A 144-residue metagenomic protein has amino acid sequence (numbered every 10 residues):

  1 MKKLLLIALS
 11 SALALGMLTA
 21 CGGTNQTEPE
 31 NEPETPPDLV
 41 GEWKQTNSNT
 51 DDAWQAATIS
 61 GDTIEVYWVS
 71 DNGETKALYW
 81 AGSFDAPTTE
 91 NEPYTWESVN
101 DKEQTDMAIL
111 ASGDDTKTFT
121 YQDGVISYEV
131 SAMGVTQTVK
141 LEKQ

Functional and structural regions predicted by a protein language model:
M1-L4: Positively charged n-region of N-terminal signal peptides that target proteins for export
S11-A12: Repetitive helical segments and hydrophobic/amphipathic motifs
G16-A20: C-terminal motif of bacterial Sec signal peptides marking the signal peptidase cleavage site
G22-T24: Mixed-charge, low-complexity intrinsically disordered regions
Q26-K44, T88-T89, P93-Y94: N-terminal helix-cap/turn-to-beta initiation motif at the start of protein domains
D38-K76: Short, structured interface segments that constitute the first stable element of a domain
L39-V40, A56-E65, T88-E90, T118-I126 (+1 more regions): Short, solvent-exposed coil/turn segments at beta-strand boundaries
S48-N49, A53, D71-V125, A132 (+1 more regions): Contiguous, well-ordered beta-strand patches that form the walls/edges of small beta-barrel/beta-sandwich domains
